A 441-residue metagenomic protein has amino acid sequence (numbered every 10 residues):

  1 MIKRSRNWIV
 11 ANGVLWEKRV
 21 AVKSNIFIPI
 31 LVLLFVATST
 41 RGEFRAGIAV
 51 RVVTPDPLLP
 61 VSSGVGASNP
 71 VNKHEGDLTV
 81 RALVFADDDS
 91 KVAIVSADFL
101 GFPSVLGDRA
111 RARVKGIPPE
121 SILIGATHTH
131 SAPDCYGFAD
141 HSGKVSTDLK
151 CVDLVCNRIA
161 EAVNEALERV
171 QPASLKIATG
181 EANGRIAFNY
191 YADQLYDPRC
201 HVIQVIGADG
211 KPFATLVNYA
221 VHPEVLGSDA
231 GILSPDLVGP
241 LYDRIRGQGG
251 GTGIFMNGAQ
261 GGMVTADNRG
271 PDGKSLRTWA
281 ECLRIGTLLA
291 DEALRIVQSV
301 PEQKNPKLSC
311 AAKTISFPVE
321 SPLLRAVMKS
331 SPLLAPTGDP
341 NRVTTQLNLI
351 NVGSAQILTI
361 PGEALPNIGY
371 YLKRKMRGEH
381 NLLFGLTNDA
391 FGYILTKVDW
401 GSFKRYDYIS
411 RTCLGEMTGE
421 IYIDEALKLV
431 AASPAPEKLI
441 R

Functional and structural regions predicted by a protein language model:
K3-R4, V22-I26: Positively charged n-region of N-terminal signal peptides that target proteins for export
N25-A37: Bacterial N-terminal signal peptides
G42-R284, V297, P301-R441: Conserved beta-alpha junction segments in alpha/beta enzyme cores
L289: Anionic-ligand-binding alpha/beta catalytic cores of soluble enzymes and soluble regulatory domains that recognize
